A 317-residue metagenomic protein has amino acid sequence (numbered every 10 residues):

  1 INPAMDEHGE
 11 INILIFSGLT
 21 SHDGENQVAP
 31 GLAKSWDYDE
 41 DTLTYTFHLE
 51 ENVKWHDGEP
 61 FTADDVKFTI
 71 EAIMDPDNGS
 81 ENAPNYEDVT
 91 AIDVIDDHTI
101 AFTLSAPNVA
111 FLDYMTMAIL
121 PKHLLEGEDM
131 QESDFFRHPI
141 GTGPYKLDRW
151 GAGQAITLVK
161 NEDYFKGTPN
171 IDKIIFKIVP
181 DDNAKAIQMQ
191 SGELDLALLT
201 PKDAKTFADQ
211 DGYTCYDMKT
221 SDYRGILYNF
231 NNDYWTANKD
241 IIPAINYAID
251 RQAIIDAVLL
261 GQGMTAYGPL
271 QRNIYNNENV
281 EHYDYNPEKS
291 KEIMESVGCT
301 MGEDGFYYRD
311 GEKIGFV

Functional and structural regions predicted by a protein language model:
I1-E10, L32-A33, E59, E81 (+4 more regions): A structural "hinge/loop" feature
I1-E40, E71, I140: N-terminal lobe/hinge region of extracytoplasmic solute-binding protein
I1-N2, K34, T44-F47, V66-T69 (+5 more regions): Short, well-ordered beta-strand elements
D23-Q27, T116-P169, K173, N286-E292: Gly/Pro-rich hinge or "lid" segments in bacterial periplasmic/extracellular proteins
K34-G79, A101, W235: Aromatic- and charge-enriched surface segment that lines or borders ligand/interaction sites
D37, D41, A83-L125: Surface-exposed binding/hinge segments that line and control ligand-binding clefts or catalytic entry sites
S133-F136, N161-F207: Ligand-site clamp/hinge motif
V159, A237-V317: Append "and occasionally in soluble cytosolic enzymes with long acidic Gly/Pro-rich linkers
